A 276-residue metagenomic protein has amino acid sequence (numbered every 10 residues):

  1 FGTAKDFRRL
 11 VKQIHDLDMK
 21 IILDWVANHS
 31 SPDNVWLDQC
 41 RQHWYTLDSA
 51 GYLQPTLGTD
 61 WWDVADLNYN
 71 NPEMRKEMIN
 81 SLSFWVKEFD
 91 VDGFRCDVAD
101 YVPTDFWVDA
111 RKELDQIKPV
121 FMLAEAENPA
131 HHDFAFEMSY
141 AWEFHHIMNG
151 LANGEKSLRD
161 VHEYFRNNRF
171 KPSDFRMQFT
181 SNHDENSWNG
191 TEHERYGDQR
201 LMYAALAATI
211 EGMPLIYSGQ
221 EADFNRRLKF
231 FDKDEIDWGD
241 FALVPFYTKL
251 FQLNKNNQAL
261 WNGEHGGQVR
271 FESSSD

Functional and structural regions predicted by a protein language model:
F1-A4, D60-K76, D92-Y101, F144-E155 (+2 more regions): The substrate-binding groove and active-site-proximal loops of carbohydrate-active enzymes, especially glycoside
F1-F89, W107-Q116: Substrate-binding/active-site clefts of carbohydrate-active enzymes
H15, S81-S83, K87, D97-R176 (+3 more regions): Active-site-proximal helices and loops of the catalytic beta/alpha 8
I21-L23, F94, M122-A124, Y140 (+2 more regions): Hydrophobic faces of well-ordered beta-strands that scaffold small-molecule active sites in alpha/beta enzyme cores
F89-D92, G212: Short loop/turn motifs at secondary-structure junctions
R200-M202: Conserved interdomain hinge at the start of the Helicase C-terminal
A204-A222: Conserved short secondary-structure transition element at the edge of the structured enzyme core that lines
R270-D276: Carbohydrate-binding surface patches
